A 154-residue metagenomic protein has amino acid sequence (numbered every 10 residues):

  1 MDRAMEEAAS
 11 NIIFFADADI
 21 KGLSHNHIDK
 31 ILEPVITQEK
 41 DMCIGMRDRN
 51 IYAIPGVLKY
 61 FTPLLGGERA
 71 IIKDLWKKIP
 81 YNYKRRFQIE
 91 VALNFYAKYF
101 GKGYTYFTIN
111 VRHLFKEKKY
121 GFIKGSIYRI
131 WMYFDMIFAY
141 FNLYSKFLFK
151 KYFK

Functional and structural regions predicted by a protein language model:
M1-L58, T62-L64, R69-P80, F87-F107 (+2 more regions): Structured catalytic core of nucleotide-sugar glycosyltransferases
